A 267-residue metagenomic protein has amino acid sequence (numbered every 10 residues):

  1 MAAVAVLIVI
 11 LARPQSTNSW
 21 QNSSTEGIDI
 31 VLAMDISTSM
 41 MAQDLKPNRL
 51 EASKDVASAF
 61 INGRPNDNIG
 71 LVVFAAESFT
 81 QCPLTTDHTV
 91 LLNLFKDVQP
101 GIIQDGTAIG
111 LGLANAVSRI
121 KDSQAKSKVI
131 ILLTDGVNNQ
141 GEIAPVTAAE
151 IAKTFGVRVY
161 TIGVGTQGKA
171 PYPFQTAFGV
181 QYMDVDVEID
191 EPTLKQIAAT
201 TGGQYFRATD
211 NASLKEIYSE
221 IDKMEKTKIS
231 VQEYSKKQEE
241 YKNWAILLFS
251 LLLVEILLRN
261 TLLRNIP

Functional and structural regions predicted by a protein language model:
M1-N22, T227-P267: C-terminal signal-anchor/stop-transfer transmembrane helix together with its immediate cytosolic, Lys/Arg-enriched
L7, L91, A116, V159 (+2 more regions): Residue-level signature of catalytic and energy-coupling elements of molecular machines, predominantly ATP/GTP-dependent
R13-K128, I143: Membrane-embedded segments
D29, A208-E240: Juxtamembrane amphipathic/hinge helix adjacent to a transmembrane helix
T38-S39, A76-T80, I102, G136-N139 (+2 more regions): Solvent-exposed loop/turn segments at secondary-structure junctions within structured extracellular/periplasmic domains
P83, L94, L111, N115-R119 (+4 more regions): Soluble extramembrane regions of membrane proteins in the secretory/endomembrane system
D87-V90, A177-V180, K223-K226: Short, hinge-like loop/turn segments at secondary-structure boundaries
Q104, V129, G136-T200: VWA/integrin I-like adhesion module and closely mimicked acidic/polar interface patches used
